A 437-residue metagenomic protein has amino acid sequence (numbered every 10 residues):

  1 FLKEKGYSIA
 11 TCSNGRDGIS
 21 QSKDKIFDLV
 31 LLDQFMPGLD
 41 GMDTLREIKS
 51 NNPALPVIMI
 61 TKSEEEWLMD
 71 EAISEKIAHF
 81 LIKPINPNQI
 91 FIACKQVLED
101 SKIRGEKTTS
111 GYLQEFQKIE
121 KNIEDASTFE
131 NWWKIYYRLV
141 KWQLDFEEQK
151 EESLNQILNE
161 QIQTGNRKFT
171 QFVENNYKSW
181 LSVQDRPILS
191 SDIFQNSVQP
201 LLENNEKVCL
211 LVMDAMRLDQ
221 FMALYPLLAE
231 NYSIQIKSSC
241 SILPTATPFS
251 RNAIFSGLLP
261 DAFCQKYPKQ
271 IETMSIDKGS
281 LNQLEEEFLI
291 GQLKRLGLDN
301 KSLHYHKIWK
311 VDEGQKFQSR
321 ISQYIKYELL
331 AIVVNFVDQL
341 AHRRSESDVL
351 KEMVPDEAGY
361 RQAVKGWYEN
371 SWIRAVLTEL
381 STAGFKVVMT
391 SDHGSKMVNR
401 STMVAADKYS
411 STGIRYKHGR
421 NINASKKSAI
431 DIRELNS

Functional and structural regions predicted by a protein language model:
F1, F35, D70, D100-S437: Feature captures the catalytic ectodomains and active-site-proximal regions of enzymes that hydrolyze or transfer
F1-A10: Two-component/phosphorelay signaling modules centered on CheY-like receiver
S13-D17, D40-D43: Acidic catalytic/metal-coordinating carboxylates
S20, M42-P53: Short amphipathic alpha-helix used as the core "switch/output" element in two-component signaling
I26-L31: Active-site beta3 strand of CheY-like receiver
D43, E64-H79: Alpha4 helix (beta4-alpha4-beta5 surface) of REC/receiver domains from two-component response regulators
W67, I85-C94: C-terminal output helix
